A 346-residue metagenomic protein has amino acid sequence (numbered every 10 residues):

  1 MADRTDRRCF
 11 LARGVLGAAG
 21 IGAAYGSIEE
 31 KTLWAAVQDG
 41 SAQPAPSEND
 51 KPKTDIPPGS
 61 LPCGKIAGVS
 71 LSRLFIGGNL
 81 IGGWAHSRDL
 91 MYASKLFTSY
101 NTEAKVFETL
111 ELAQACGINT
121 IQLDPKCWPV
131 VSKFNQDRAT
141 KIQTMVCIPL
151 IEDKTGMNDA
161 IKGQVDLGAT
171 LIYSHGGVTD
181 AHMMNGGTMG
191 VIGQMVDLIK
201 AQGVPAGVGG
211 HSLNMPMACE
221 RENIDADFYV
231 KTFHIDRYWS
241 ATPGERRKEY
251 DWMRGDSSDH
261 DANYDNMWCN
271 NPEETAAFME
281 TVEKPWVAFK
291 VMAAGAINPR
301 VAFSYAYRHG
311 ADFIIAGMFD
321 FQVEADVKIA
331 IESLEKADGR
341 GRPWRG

Functional and structural regions predicted by a protein language model:
M1-A18: N-terminal secretory signal peptides and thylakoid transit peptides that target proteins across membranes
G26-S72: C-terminal segment of N-terminal export signals and the immediately downstream linker at the start of the mature
I76, A206, W286: Conserved, mostly hydrophobic/aromatic
K126-D137, G156-M157, D180-Q194, P272-E273 (+1 more regions): Active-site-adjacent beta->alpha loops and helix N-cap segments on the catalytic face of soluble alpha/beta enzymes
A139-K141, L167-T170, R221-Y229, E283-K284 (+1 more regions): Glycine-enriched alpha-helix->loop->beta-strand junction motifs that scaffold or abut catalytic
V178, V230-I235, H309-V323: Glycine-rich phosphate-binding active-site loops on the catalytic face of alpha/beta enzymes
G209-S304: Catalytic alpha/beta core domains of metabolic enzymes, predominantly
F321-W344: C-terminal helical cap(s) of enzyme catalytic domains, especially alpha/beta-barrels
